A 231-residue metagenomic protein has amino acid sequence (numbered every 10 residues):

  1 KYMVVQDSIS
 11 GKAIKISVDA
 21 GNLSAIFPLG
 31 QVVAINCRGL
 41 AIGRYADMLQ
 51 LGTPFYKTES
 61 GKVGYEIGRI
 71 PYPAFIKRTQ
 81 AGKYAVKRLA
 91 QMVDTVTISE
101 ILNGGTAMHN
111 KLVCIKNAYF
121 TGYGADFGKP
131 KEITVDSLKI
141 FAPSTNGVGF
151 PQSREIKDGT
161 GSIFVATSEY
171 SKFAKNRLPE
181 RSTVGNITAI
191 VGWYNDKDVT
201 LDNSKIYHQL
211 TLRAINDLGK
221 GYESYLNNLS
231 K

Functional and structural regions predicted by a protein language model:
K1-K231: OB-fold nucleic-acid-binding modules
